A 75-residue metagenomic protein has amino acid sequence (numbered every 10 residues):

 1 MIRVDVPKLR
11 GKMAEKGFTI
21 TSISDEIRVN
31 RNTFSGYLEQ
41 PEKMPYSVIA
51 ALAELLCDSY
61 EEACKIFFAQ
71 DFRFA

Functional and structural regions predicted by a protein language model:
M1-T19: A short, Lys/Arg-rich alpha-helix, primarily the initiator
R3, E62-A75: Short, charged recognition helix plus adjacent turn of helix-turn-helix-like nucleic-acid-binding domains
G11, G36, K65: DNA-binding alpha-helical recognition surfaces that contact promoter or target DNA
I20, R31, Y46-I49: Helix-turn-helix DNA-binding elements, focusing on the entry/boundary residues of the two helices that contact DNA
I23-S24: Short alpha-helical "recognition helix" segments of helix-turn-helix
R28-K43: Recognition helix of helix-turn-helix/homeodomain-like DNA-binding domains that insert into the DNA major groove
Q40-E54: Short, basic-rich loop-to-helix N-cap that marks the start of a DNA-contacting helix
